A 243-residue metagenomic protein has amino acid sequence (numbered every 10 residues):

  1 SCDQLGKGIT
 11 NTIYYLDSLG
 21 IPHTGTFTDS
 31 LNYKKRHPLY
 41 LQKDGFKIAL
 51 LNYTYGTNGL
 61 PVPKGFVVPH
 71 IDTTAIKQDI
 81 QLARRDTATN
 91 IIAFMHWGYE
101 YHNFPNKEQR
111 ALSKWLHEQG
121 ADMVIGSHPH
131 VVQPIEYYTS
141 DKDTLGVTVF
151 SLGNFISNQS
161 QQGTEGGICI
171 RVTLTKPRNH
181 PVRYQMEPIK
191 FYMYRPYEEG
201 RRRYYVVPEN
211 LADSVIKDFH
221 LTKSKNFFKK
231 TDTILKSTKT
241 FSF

Functional and structural regions predicted by a protein language model:
S1-F243: Acidic, metal/ion-coordinating pockets
